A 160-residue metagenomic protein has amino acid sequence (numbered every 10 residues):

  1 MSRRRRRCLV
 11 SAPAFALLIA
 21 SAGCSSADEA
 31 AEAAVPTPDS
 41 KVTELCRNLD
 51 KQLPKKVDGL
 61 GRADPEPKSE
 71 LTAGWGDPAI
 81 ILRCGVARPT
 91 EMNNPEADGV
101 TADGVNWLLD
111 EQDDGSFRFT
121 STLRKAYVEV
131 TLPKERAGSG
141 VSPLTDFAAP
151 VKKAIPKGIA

Functional and structural regions predicted by a protein language model:
M1-A12: Bacterial N-terminal signal peptides that target proteins for export
I19-G23: C-terminal motif of bacterial Sec signal peptides marking the signal peptidase cleavage site
C24-D28: Bacterial signal peptide processing site
A33-Q52: Post-signal peptide N-terminal segment of mature Sec-exported envelope proteins
K41, D77-I81, L123-Y127: Extracytoplasmic
K51-G59, K152-P156: Sec-exported extracytoplasmic/periplasmic mature domains
V57-L60, D64, S69-Q112: Mature extracytoplasmic domains of secretory-pathway proteins
P89, N93-A160: Extracytosolic low-complexity repeat regions of secreted or lipid-anchored proteins
